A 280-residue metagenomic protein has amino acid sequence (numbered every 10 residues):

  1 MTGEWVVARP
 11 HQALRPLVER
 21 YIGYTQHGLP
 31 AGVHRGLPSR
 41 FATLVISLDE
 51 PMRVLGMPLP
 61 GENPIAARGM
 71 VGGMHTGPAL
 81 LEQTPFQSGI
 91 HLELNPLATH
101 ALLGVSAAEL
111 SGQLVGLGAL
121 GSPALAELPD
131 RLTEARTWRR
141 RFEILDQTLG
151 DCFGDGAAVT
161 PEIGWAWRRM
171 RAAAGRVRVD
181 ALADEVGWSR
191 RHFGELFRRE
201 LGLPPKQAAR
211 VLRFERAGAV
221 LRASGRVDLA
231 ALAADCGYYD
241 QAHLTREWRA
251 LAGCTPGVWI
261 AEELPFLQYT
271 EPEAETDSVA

Functional and structural regions predicted by a protein language model:
M1-R190, E200-P205, A219-A223, D228-Y239 (+1 more regions): Alpha-helical bundle regulatory/interaction domains
F197, A209, E247-R249, I260: DNA major-groove recognition helix of helix-turn-helix
